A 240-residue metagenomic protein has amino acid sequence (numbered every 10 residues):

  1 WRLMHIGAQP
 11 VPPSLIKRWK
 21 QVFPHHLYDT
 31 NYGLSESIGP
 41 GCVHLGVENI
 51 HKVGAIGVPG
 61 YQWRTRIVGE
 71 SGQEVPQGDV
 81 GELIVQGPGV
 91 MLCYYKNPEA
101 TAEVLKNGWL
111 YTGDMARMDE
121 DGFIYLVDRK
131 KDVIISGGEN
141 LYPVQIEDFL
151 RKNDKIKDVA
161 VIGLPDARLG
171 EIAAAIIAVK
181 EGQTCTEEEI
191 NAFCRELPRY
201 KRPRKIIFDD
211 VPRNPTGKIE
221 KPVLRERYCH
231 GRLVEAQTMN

Functional and structural regions predicted by a protein language model:
W1-H51, Y61-R64, E74: Gly/Ser/Thr-rich phosphate-binding loop
H5, V68-G69, Q77, T112 (+3 more regions): Hydrophobic alpha-helical segments, especially N-terminal targeting/anchoring helices
A8, G33, G57, D114 (+1 more regions): Active-site glycine-centered loops adjacent to acidic/histidine catalytic or metal-binding residues that shape
P13, R18, G87, L92-C93 (+5 more regions): AMP-binding/adenylate-forming catalytic core of the ANL superfamily
V22, R66-I84, E120-D121, Q183-E187 (+1 more regions): Conserved beta-loop-beta connector loops within the AMP-binding
V53-P59, E74, V104-G108: Short Gly/Pro-enriched turn/cap motifs at secondary-structure boundaries
R64-S71, D209-T216: Active-site and channel-lining beta-strand-loop segments that bind or position nucleotide-derived/phosphorylated
E226-N240: Acidic/polar alpha-helix N-cap and adjacent early helical turns within long charge-rich amphipathic helices/linkers
